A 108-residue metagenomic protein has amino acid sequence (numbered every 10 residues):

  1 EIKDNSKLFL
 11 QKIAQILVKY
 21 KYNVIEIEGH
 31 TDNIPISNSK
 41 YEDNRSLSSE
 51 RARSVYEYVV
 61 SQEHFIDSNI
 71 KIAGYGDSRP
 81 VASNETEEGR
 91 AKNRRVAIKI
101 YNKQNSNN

Functional and structural regions predicted by a protein language model:
E1-Y20, H30-N108: Periplasmic OmpA-like peptidoglycan-binding domain that tethers envelope proteins to the cell wall
